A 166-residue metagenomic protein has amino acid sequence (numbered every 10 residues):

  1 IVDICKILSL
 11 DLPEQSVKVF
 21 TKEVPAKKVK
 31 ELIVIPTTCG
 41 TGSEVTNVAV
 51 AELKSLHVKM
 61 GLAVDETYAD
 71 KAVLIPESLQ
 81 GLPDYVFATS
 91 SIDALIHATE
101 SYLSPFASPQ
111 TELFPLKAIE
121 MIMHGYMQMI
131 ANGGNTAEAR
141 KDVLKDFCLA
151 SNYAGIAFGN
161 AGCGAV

Functional and structural regions predicted by a protein language model:
I1-D3, G42-V45, G164-V166: Short glycine/serine/threonine-rich phosphate/pyrophosphate-binding segments that cradle anionic phosphate groups
V2-L10, N160: Short, well-ordered alpha-helices that flank and scaffold nucleotide-derived cofactor binding pockets
I7-Q110: A glycine/threonine-rich phosphate-anchoring loop and its flanking beta-alpha core in nucleotide/phosphate-binding
S101-V166: Active-site segments that bind and position negatively charged phosphate/pyrophosphate groups
